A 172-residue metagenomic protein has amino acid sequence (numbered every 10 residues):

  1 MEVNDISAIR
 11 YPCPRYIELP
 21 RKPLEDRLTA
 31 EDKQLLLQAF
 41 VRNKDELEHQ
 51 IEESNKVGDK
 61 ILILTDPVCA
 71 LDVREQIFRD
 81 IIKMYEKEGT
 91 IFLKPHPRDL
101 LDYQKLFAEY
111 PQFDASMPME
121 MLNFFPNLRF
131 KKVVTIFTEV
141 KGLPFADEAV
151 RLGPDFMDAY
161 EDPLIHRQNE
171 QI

Functional and structural regions predicted by a protein language model:
M1-D80, G89-D99: Active-site donor-nucleotide binding/catalytic segment of nucleotide-sugar enzymes
E48, D114-F125: A short, well-structured beta->alpha microelement
G58, S116, F156: Catalytic phosphate/metal-binding cores of nucleic-acid and nucleotide-processing enzymes, i.e., regions that mediate
L64-D66, L93-P97, A115, K132-T138 (+1 more regions): Short His-Asn-centered micro-motif
A70-V73, D99-K105, D158-E161: Short, charged/polar "capping" segments at the starts of alpha-helices and the immediately preceding loops
E86-A115: Catalytic donor nucleotide-activated moiety binding site of glycosyltransferases and closely related
P111-M119, V150-L152, H166-I172: Short acidic-hydrophobic, aromatic-tinged amphipathic segments that line or gate anion-handling sites
M121-I165: A donor-sugar binding/catalytic signature common to diverse glycosyltransferases and related nucleotide-sugar
